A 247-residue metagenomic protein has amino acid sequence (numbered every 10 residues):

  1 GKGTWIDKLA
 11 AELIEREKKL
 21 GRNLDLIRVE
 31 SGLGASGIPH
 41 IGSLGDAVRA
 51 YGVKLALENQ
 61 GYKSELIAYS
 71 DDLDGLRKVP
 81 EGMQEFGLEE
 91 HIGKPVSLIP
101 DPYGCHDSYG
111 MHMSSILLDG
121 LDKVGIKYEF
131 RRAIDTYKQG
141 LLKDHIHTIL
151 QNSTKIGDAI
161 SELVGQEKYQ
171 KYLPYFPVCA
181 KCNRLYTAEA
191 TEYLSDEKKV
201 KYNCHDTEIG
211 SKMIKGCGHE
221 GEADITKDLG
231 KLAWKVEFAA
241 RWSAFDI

Functional and structural regions predicted by a protein language model:
G1-G157: N-terminal Rossmann-like or analogous alpha/beta NTP/dinucleotide-binding catalytic cores that position adenine
G1-G32, V164-I247: Alpha-helical recognition segments enriched in aromatics with Gly/Pro capping that present substrate-recognition
